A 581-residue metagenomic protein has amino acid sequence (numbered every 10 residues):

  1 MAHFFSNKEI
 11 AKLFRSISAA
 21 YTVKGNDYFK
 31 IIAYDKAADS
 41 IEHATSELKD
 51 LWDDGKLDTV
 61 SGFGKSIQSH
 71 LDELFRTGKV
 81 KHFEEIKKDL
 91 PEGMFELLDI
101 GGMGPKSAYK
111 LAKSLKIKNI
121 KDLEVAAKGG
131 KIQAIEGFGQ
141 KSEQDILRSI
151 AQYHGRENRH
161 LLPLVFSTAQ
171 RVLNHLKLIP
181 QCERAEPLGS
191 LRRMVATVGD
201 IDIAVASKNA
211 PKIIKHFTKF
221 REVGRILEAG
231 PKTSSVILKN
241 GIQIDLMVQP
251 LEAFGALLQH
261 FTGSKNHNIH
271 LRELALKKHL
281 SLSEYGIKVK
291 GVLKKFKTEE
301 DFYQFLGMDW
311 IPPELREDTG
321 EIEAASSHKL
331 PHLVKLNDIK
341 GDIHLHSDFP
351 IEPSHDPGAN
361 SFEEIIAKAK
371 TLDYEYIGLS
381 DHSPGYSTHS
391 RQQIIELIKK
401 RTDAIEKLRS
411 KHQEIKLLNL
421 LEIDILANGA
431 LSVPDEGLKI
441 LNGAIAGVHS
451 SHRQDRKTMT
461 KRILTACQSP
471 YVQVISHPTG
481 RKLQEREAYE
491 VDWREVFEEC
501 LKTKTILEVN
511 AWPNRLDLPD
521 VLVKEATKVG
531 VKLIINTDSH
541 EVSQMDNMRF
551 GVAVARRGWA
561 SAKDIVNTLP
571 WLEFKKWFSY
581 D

Functional and structural regions predicted by a protein language model:
M1-N26: Charged, compositionally biased N-terminal leader segments and the immediate start of the first structured element
A2-H3, M194-K278, E284-I339, I343-F349 (+4 more regions): Charged catalytic cores and adjacent phosphate/nucleic-acid-binding surfaces used for phosphate/nucleic-acid chemistry
F4, S18, Y28-S234, G241 (+8 more regions): Accessory alpha-helical DNA-binding modules that contact the DNA backbone or grooves
S18-G25, H154-N158, V448, H452 (+1 more regions): Short amphipathic alpha-helical interaction patches enriched in hydrophobic/aromatic residues with interspersed Lys/Arg
A185-P187, G341-L345, E422: Two-metal-ion RNase H-like nuclease active-site motif
L191, I423-I425: Hydrophobic pocket-lining residues within nucleotide cofactor-binding pockets
